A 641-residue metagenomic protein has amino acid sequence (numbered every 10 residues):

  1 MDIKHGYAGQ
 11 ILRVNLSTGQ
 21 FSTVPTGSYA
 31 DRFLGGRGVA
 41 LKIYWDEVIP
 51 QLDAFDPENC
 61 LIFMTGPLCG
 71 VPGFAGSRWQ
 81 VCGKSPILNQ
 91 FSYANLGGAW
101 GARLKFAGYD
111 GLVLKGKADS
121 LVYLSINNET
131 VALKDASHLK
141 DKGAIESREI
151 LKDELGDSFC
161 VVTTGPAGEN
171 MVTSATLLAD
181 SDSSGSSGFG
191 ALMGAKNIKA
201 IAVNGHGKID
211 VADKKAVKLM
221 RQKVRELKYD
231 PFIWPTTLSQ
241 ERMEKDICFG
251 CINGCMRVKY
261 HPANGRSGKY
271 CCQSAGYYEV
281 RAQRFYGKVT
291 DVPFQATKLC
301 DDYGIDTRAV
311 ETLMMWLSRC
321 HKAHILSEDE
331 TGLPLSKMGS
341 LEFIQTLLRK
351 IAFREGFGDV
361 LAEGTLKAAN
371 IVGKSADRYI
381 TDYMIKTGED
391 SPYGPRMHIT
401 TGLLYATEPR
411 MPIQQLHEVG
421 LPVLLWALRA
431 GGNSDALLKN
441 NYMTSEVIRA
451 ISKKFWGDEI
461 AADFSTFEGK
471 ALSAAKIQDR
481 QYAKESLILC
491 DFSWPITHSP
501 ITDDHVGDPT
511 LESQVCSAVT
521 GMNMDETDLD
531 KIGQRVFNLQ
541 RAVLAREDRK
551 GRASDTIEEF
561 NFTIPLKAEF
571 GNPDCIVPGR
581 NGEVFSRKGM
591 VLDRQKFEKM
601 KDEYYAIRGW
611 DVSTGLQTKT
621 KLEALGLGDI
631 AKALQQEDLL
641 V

Functional and structural regions predicted by a protein language model:
M1-K245, D302, L366: Basic, polar low-complexity surface loops/patches
S77, K152-S187, M193-V641: Extended C-terminal regions of large enzymes
